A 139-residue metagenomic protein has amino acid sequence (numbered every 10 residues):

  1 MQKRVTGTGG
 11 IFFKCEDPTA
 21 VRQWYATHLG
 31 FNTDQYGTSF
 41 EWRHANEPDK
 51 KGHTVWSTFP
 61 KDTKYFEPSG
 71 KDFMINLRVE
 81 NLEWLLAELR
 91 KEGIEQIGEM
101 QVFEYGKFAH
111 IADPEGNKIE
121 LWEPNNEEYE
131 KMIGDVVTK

Functional and structural regions predicted by a protein language model:
M1-R22, D72-L77, N125-K139: N-terminal beta-strand motif that seeds the catalytic metal site of vicinal oxygen chelate
Q2-T6, F12-V55, K91: Core segments of cupin and vicinal oxygen chelate
D17-A20, P68-K118: Vicinal oxygen chelate
F31, P68, L121-W122: Membrane-topology and secretion signals of cell-surface/extracellular proteins
Y36, E104, N125-E128: A short acidic/small-residue loop/turn micro-motif
W42-D49, I111-P114, P124: Active-site beta-strand termini and strand-to-loop segments that position acidic
E47-D49, D62-T63, E80-E83: Short, charged/polar surface micro-motifs in flexible loops or helix N-caps
P60-D62, E123-N125: Acetyl-CoA-dependent GNAT
